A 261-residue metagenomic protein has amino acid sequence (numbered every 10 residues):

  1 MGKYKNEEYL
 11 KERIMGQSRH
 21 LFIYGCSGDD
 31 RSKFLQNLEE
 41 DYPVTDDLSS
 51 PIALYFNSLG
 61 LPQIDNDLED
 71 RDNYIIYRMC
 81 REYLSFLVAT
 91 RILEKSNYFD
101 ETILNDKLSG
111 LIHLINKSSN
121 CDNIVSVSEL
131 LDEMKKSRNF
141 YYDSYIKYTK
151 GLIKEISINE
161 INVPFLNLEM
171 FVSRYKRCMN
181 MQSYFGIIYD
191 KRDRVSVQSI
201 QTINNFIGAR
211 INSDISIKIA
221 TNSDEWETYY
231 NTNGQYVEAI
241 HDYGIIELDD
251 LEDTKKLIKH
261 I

Functional and structural regions predicted by a protein language model:
M1-K5, Y148-F185: Acidic/polar, low-complexity linker and loop regions
M1-Y74: Walker A/P-loop-proximal flanking segment of P-loop NTPase domains
Q17-H20, P62-D65, K150-K154, M181-D190 (+1 more regions): Glycine-rich, often proline-containing surface loops adjacent to acidic residues and nearby aromatics that form
K33-L38, Y83-R91, T202-F206, K256-I261: Alpha-helical scaffold elements adjacent to nucleotide-binding pockets in ATP/GTP-utilizing enzyme cores
Y42, F165-G186, R192-I261: The catalytic "switch" region of P-loop NTPases
S50-K117: P-loop NTPase motor core
Y55-L61, D190, A220-N222: Short loop/turn segments at strand-loop or loop-helix junctions that form parts of catalytic or ligand-binding pockets
I103-L166: Conserved P-loop NTPase mechanochemical-coupling segment
